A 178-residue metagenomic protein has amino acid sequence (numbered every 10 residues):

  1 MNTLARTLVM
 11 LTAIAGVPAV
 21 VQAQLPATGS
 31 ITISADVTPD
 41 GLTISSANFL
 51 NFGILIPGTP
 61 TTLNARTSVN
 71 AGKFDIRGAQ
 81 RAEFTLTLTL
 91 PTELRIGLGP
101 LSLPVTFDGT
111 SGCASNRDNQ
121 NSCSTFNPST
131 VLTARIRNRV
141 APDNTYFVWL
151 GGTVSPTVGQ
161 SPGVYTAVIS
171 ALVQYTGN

Functional and structural regions predicted by a protein language model:
M1-V9: Bacterial N-terminal signal peptides that target proteins for export
L8-G16: Bacterial N-terminal signal peptides
V17-A23: Sec/Tat signal peptide C-region and signal peptidase I cleavage site
A23-L101, T133-N178: N-terminal small/polar-rich segments of proteins
R95-R135: Terminal beta-strand-rich extracellular "head" domains that mediate receptor/glycan or other ligand binding
